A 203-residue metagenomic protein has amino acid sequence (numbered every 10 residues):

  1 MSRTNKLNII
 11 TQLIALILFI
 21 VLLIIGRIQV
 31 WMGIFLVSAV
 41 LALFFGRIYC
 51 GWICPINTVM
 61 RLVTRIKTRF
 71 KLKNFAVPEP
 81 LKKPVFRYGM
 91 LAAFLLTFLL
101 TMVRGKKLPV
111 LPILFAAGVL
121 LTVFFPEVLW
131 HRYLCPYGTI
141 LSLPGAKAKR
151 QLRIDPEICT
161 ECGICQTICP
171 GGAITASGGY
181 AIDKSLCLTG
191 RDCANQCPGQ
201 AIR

Functional and structural regions predicted by a protein language model:
M1-I168, G172-A176, S185-R203: Non-ligating segments of multi-cofactor redox enzymes
A181: IQ-motif-like calmodulin-binding regions
